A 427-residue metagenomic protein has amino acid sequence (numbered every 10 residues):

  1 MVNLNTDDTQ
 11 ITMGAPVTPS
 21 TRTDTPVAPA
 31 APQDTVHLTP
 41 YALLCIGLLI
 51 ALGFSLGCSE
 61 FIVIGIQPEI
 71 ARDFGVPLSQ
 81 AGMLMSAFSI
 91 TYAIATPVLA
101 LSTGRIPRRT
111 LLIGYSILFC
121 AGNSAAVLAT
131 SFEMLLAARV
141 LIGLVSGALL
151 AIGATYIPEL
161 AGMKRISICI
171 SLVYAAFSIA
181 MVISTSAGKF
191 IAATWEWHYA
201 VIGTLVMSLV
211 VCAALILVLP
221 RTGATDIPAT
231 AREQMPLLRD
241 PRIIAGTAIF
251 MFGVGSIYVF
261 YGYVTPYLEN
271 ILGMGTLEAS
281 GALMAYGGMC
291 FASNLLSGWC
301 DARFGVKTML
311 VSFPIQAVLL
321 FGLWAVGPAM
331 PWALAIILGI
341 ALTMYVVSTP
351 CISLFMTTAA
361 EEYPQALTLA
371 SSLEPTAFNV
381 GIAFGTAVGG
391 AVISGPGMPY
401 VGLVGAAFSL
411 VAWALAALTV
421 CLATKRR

Functional and structural regions predicted by a protein language model:
C45-L78, T96, F260-T265: Extracytoplasmic
G75, P107, L128-M134, V145 (+2 more regions): Helix-breaking motifs and short loop linkers at transmembrane-helix boundaries and internal kinks in secondary membrane
I94-T130: Conserved MFS/SLC helix-loop-helix module at the cytosolic interface between two early adjacent transmembrane helices
T96-R108, S293-G305, I393: Helix-to-loop junctions at the C-terminal end of transmembrane segments in multipass secondary transporters
G122-A125, E133-I142, P331-G339: Paired small-residue
F132, A138-F177: Cytoplasmic helix-loop-helix junction between adjacent transmembrane helices in 12-TM secondary transporters
L205-T225, A416-T419: C-terminal membrane-cytosol helix-exit motif in multi-pass small-molecule transporters
T358-P396: A late C-terminal transmembrane helix in Major Facilitator Superfamily
